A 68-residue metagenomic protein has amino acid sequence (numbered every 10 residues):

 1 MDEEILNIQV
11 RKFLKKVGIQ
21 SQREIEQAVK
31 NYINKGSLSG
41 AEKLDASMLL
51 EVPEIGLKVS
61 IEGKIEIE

Functional and structural regions predicted by a protein language model:
D2-R11, Q27-K30, S37-E68: N-terminal intrinsically disordered, cationic/polar leader segments that include organellar targeting peptides
K12, V17-Q20: Long, contiguous binding/interaction regions
I19-Q22, L38: Alpha-helix boundary/capping and short turn/kink residues
